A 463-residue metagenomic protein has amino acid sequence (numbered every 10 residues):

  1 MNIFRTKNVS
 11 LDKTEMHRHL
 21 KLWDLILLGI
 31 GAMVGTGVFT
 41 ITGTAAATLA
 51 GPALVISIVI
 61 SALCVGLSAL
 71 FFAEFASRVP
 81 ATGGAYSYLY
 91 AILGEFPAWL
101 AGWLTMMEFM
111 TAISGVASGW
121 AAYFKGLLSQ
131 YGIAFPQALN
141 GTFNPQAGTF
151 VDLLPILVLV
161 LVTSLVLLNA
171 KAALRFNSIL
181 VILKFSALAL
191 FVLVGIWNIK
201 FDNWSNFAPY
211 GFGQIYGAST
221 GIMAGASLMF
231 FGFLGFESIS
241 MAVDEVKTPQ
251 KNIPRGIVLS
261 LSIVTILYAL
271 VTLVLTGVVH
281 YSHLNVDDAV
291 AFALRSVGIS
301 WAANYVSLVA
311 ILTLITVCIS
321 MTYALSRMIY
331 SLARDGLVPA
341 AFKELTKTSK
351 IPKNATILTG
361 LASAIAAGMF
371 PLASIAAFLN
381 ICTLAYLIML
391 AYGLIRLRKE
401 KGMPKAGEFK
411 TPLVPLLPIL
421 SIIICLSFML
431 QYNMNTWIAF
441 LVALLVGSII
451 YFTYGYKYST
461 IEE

Functional and structural regions predicted by a protein language model:
M1-G43, A47-P52, V65-L70, T82 (+4 more regions): Membrane-interface "cap" regions at the ends of multi-pass membrane proteins
V9-H17, V55, G132-L153, I179-L308 (+1 more regions): Helix-loop-helix junctions that connect adjacent transmembrane segments in multi-pass membrane transporters
H17, I41-P145, S260-I266, F440-S448: Extracellular loop-to-transmembrane helix junctions
H17, L22, D152-I156, K247-K251 (+4 more regions): Loop-to-transmembrane helix boundary motifs in multi-pass membrane proteins
F39, L104-A122, L228, F233-V246 (+3 more regions): Membrane-helix boundary/coupling elements in multi-pass transport proteins
L104, A121, F150-W204, I257 (+3 more regions): Membrane-interface loop-to-helix entry segments
G126, A187-F191, I329, L379-G407 (+1 more regions): Hydrophobic alpha-helical segments of multi-pass membrane transport proteins
A147-V151, V162, A341-K353, L387-W437 (+1 more regions): C-terminal membrane-solvent junction of multi-pass transporters and transport-like membrane proteins
